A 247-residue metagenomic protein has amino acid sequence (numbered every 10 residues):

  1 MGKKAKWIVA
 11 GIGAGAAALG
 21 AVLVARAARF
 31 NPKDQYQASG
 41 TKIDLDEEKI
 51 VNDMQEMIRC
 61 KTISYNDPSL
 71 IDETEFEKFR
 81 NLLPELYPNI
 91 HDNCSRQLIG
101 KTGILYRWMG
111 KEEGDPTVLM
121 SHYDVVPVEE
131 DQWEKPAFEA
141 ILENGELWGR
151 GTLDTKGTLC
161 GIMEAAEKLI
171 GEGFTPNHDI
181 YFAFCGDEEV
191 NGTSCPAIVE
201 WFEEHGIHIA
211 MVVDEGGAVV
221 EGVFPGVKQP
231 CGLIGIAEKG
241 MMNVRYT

Functional and structural regions predicted by a protein language model:
M1-A5: Short, Lys/Arg-rich N-terminal segment immediately upstream of the first membrane anchor
K6-A10, A16-T152, E172-P176: Acidic/His- and Gly-rich active-site-bordering loop/insert found across diverse amide/peptide-bond hydrolases
V51, E134, I207, E238-G240: A short, structural micro-pattern
R96, I234-K239: Short Gly/Pro-enriched turn/cap motifs at secondary-structure boundaries
L105, M241-N243: Catalytic cores of nucleotide-enabled group-transfer and carboxylate-activating enzymes in metabolic and assembly-line
M120-H122, F184, D214-E215, T247: Short beta-strand segments
L147, L153-I234: Acidic/histidine-rich catalytic neighborhood of metal-dependent amide-processing enzymes
I236, V244-T247: Polar, glycine-rich mid-to-C-terminal structural blocks that act as macromolecule-binding/assembly scaffolds
